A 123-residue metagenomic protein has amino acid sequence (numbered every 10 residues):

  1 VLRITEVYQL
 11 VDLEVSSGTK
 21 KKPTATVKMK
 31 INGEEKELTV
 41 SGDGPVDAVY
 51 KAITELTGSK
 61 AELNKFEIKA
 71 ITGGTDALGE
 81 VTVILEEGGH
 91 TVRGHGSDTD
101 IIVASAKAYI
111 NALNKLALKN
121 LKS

Functional and structural regions predicted by a protein language model:
V1-S123: Terminal or standalone catalytic/regulatory effector modules within metabolic enzymes and repeat proteins
